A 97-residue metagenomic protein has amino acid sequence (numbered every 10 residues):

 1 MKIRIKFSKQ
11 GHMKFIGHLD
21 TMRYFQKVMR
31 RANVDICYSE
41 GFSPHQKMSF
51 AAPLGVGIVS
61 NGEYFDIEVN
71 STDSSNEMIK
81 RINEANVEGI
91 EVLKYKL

Functional and structural regions predicted by a protein language model:
M1-I3: Extreme N-terminal starter segment of soluble prokaryotic enzymes
K9-G11, S71: Beta-strand elements of well-folded, non-transmembrane domains
G11, G17-Y64: Glycine/small-residue-rich interface belts in oligomeric ring/scaffold proteins and their assembly partners
H12-M13, S75: Short beta-strands and strand-coil junctions in structured, solvent-facing domains, enriched
I36, K47-L97: Structured-RNA-binding interfaces characteristic of tRNA pseudouridine synthases
